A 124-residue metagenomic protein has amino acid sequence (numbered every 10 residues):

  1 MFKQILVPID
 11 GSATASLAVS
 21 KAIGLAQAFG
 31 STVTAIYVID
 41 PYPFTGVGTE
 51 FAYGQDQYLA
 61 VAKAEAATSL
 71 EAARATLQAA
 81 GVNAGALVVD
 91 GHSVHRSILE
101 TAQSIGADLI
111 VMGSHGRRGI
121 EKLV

Functional and structural regions predicted by a protein language model:
K3-Y53, T76-G85: Small/aliphatic-rich secondary-structure junction motif
T14, V94, R118-I120: Short glycine-rich, flexible loops that bind phosphorylated cofactors or substrates
A18, A66-S69, V94: Hydrophobic alpha-helical membrane-association signature
A18, T45-G48, R96-L99, K122-L123: Short, well-ordered secondary-structure micro-motifs
E50-G54, A102-I105: Short, hinge-like loop/turn segments at secondary-structure boundaries
G54-T68: A short acidic, glycine-rich active-site loop that binds or catalyzes chemistry on phosphate/adenosine moieties
A75-I110: Structural beta-alpha unit
L109-V124: Glycine-rich, Arg-bearing micro-motifs that act as flexible, cationic patches
